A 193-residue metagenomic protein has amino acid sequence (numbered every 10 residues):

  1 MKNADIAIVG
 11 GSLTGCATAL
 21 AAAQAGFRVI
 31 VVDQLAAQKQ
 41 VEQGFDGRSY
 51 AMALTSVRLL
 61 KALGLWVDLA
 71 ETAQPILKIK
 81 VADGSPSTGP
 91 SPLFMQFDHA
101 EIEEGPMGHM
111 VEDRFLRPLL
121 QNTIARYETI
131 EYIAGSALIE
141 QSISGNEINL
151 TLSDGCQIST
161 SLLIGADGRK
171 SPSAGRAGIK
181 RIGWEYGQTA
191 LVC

Functional and structural regions predicted by a protein language model:
A4-V31: N-terminal Rossmann-like FAD-binding beta1-loop-alpha1 element of flavoenzymes
I6-A7, R48, L163: Receiver (REC) domain switch-region micro-motif
T14, A37, K170: Conserved Rossmann-like nucleotide-cofactor binding loop
A23-R48: Glycine-rich FAD pyrophosphate-binding loop
R28, W66, E131: Residue-level detector of anion-binding/catalytic polar loops
G44-P86: N-terminal FAD cofactor-binding segment of flavoenzymes
T72-R176, W184-T189: Conserved N-terminal helical subregion
